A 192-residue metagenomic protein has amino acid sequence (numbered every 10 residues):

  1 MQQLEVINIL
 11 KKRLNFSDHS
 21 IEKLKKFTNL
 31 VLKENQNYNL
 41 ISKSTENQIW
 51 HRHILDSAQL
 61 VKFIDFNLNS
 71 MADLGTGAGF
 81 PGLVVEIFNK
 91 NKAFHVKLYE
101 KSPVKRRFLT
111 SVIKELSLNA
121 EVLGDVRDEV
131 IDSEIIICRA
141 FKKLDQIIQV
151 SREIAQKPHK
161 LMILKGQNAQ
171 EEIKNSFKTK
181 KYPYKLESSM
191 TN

Functional and structural regions predicted by a protein language model:
M1-L68, A72, P103-L118: Class I SAM-dependent transferase core
V31, V85, K165: Residue-level signal for inorganic ion chemistry
A58-C138: Conserved SAM/SAH cofactor-binding pocket of Class I
H95, N119-E121, K160, Y182-K185: Conserved beta-strand segments of alpha/beta enzyme cores
A140-K143, Q167: Short glycine-rich anion-binding loops that position phosphate/pyrophosphate groups of nucleotides and phosphorylated
I148-L161: A short glycine-rich, Lys/Arg-flanked "PGG" loop and its adjoining helix->strand segment in the class I
P158-Q170: Conserved beta-strand signature within the Rossmann-like core of class I S-adenosyl-L-methionine
N168-N192: Active-site capping/gating segments
